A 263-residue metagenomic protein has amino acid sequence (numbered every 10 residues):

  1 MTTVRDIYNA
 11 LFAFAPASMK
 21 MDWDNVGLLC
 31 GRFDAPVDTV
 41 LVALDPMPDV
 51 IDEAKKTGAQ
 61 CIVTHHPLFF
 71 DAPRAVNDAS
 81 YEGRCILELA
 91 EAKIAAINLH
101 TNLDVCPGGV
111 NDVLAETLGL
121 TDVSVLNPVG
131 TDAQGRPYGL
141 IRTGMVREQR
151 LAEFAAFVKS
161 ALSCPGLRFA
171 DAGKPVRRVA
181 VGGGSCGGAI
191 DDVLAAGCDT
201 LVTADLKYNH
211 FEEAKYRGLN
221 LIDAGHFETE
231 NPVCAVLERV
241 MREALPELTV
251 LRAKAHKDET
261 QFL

Functional and structural regions predicted by a protein language model:
M1-L263: Active-site catalytic microenvironments in core metabolic enzymes, especially phosphate/sugar-handling
